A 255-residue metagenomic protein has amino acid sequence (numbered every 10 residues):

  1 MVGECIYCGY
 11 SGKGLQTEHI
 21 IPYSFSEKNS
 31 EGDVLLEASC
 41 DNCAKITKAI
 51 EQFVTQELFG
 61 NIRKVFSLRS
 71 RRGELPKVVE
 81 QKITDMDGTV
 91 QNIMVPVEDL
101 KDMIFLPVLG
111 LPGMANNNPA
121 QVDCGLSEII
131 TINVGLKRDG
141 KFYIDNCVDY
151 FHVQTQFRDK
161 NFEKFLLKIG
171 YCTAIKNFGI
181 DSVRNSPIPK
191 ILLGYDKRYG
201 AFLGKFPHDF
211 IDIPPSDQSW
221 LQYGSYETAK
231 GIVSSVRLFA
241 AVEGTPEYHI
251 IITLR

Functional and structural regions predicted by a protein language model:
V2-E4, G14, E37: Residues immediately within or flanking Cys/His clusters that coordinate Zn2+ in small zinc-binding modules
G3, T17, S24, Q52-G60: Short, glycine/acidic-rich hinge or "gate" loops at secondary-structure transitions that mediate conformational
C5-C8, C40: Short cysteine-rich clusters marking metal-coordination/redox-active sites
Y7-D33: Histidine-centered nuclease catalytic patch
L36-R63, S67: Short Cys/His-centered divalent metal-binding micro-motifs
V65, R69-T89: A basic- and aromatic-enriched beta-loop-alpha substructure that forms the phosphate/nucleotide- and DNA/RNA-contacting
E80-A115: Short flanking/linker segments adjacent to small metal-binding domains or redox-active Cys/His motifs
G110-R255: C-terminal, charged low-complexity interaction regions
